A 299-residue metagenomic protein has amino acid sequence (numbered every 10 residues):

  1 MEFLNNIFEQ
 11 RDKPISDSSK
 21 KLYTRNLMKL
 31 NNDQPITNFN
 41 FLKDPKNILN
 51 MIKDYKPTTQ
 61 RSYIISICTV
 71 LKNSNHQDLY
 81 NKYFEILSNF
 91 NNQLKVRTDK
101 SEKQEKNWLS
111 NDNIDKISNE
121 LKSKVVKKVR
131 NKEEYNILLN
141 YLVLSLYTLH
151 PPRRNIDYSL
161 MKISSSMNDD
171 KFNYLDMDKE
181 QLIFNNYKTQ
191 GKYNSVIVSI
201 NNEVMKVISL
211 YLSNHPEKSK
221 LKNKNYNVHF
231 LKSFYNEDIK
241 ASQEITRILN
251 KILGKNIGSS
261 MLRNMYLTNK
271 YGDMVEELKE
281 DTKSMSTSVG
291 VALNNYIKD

Functional and structural regions predicted by a protein language model:
N5-F90, S260-N264: Non-catalytic DNA-binding core/recognition domains of DNA-processing enzymes
I15, N75, M167, S286-L293: Short, basic interhelical loop/turn and adjoining N-cap of the next helix at nucleic-acid- or acidic-partner-contacting
Y80-K128: Flexible interdomain linker/hinge and immediately adjacent N-terminus of the catalytic tyrosine-recombinase domain
D115-I156: Basic, Lys/Arg- and aromatic-enriched nucleic-acid-binding interface segment
I137, L146-D169, D273-E276, M285-T287: A short, glycine-centered helix-capping/turn motif at helix boundaries that positions DNA-contacting or catalytic
L160-M205: Conserved tyrosine-mediated DNA breakage-rejoining catalytic core shared by Y-recombinases
I197-L262, Y266, Y271: Active-site/catalytic core of tyrosine-dependent DNA strand-transfer enzymes
K255-N256, M274-I297: Short, polar N-cap/turn motifs at the start of nucleic acid-interacting alpha helices
